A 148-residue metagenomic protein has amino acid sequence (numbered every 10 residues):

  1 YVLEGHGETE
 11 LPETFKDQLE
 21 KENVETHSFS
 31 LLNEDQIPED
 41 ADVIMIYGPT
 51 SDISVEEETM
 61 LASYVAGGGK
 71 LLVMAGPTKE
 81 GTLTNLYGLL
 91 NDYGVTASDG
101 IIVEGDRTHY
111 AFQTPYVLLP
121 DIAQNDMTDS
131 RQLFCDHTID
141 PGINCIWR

Functional and structural regions predicted by a protein language model:
Y1-T9: Short hydrophobic beta-strand segments
E10-R148: Acidic, S/T/G-rich, low-cysteine, solvent-exposed domains in lumenal/extracellular/periplasmic regions of secretory
